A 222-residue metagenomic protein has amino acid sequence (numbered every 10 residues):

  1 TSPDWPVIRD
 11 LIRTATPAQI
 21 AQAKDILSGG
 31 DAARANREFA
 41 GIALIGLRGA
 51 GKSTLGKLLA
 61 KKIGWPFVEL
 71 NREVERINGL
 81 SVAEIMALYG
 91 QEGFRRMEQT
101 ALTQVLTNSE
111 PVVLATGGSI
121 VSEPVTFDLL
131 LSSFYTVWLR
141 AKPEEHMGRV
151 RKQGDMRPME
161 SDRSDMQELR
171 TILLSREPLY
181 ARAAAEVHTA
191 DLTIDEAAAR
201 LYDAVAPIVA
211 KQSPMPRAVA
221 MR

Functional and structural regions predicted by a protein language model:
S2-A32, R37: Interfacial/linker helices and their anchor residues that mediate assembly or domain coupling
A33, R37, L58, K62 (+1 more regions): NTP-dependent small-molecule kinase module
L44: Hydrophobic anchor at the beta1->P-loop junction of P-loop NTPases
G49: Walker A (P-loop) phosphate-binding loop of P-loop NTPases
K52: Conserved lysine of the Walker
L55: Hydrophobic positions on the alpha1 helix immediately C-terminal to the Walker A/P-loop
E69-L131, L179: ATP-dependent small-molecule kinase phosphotransfer cores that center on conserved nucleotide phosphate-binding segments
S132-E177: A glycine- and Lys/Arg-enriched "phosphate-lid" helix/loop adjacent to the NTP-binding pocket of small-molecule kinases
